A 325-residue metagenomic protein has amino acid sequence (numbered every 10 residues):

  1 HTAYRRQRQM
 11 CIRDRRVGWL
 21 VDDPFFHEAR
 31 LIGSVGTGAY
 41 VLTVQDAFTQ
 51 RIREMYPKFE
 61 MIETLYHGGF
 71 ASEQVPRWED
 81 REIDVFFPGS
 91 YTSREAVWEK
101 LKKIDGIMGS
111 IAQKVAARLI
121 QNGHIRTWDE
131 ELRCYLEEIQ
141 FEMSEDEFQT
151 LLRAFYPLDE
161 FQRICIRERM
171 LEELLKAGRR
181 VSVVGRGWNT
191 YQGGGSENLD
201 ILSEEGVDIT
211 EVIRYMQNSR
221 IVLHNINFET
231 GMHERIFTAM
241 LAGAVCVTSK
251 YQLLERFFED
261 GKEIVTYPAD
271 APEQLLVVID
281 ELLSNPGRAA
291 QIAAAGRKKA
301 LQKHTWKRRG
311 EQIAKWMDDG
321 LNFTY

Functional and structural regions predicted by a protein language model:
H1-R8, I12: Single conserved hydrophobic/aromatic residue that forms the stacking wall/gate of nucleotide- or nucleobase-binding
T2, I32, P76-D80: Short glycine-biased active-site loop of nucleotidyltransferases that positions the nucleotide triphosphate and helps
R5-R6, V21-F25, D46-A47, H67-F70 (+1 more regions): Short beta->alpha connector loops
R13-P24, Y40-T43, H67, D84-F86: Active-site proximal beta-strand in glycosyltransferases
P24-G36: Glycine-rich, charge-decorated loop segments at or immediately adjacent to ligand/cofactor-binding or catalytic sites
S34-G38, D46, Q50-E60, F161 (+1 more regions): Catalytic binding pocket for nucleotide-activated donors in carbohydrate/polymer assembly enzymes
E54-E229, Q252-L253: Nucleotide-sugar donor-binding catalytic core of glycosyltransferases
